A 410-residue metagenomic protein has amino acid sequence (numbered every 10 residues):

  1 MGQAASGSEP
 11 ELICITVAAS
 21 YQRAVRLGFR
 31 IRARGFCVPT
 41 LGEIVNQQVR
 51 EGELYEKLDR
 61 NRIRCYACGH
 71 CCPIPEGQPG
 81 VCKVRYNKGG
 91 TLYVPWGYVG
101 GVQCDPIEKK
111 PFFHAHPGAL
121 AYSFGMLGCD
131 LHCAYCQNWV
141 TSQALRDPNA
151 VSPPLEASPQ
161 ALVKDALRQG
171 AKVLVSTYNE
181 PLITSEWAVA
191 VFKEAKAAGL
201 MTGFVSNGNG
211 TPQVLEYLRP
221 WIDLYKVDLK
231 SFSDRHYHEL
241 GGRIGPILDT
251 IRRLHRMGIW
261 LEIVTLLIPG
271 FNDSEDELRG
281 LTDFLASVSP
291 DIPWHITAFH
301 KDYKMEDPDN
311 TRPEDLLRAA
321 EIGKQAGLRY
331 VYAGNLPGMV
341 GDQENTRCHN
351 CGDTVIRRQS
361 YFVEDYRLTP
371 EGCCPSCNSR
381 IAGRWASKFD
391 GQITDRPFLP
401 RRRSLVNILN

Functional and structural regions predicted by a protein language model:
G2, C14, F36-E76, E275-N410: Auxiliary Fe-S-binding modules of radical SAM enzymes
Q3, Y21-Q22: Low-complexity, intrinsically disordered or signal/transmembrane-proximal segments
L41-L120: N-terminal juxtadomain amphipathic helix that follows a signal peptide/anchor or precedes a small N-terminal auxiliary
A67, V81-V84, G128-L131, Y135 (+2 more regions): Short, cysteine/histidine-rich loop/knuckle motifs that typically chelate Zn2+
C71, P75, R85-K88, H132 (+3 more regions): Cys/His-rich metal-chelating microdomains
G77-V84, Y93-W96, T141, L145-N149 (+2 more regions): Short cysteine/histidine-rich zinc-coordinating motifs and their immediately flanking basic loops
N87-L224, I393-P400: Conserved Radical SAM active-site core
E156-D315, A319-I322: Conserved AdoMet/S-adenosylmethionine-binding subsite of the radical SAM
